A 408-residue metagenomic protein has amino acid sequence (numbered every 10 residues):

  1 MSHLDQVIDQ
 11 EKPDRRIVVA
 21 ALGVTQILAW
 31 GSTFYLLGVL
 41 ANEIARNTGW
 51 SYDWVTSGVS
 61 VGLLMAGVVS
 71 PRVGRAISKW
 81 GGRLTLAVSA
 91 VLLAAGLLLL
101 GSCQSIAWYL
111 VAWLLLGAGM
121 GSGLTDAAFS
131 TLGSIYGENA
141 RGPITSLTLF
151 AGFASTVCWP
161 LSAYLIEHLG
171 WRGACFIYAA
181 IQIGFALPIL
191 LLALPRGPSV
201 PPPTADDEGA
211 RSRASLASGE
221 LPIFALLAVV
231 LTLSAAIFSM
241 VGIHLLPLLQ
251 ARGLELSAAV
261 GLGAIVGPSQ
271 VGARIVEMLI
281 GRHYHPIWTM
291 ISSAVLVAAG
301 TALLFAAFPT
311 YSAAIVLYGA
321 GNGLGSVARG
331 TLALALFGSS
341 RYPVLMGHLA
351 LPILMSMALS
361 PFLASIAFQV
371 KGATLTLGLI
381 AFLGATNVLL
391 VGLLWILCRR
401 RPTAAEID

Functional and structural regions predicted by a protein language model:
V18-Y52, S70-V73, W159, V241-L246: Extracytoplasmic
I27, A107-G123, T232, Y311-L324: Hydrophobic core of transmembrane alpha-helices in multi-pass small-molecule transporters, especially MFS/SLC-type
L37-A41, E220-G272, M278: Extracytoplasmic gate region of multi-pass secondary transporters
V69-G81, A273-H285, F368: Helix-to-loop junctions at the C-terminal end of transmembrane segments in multipass secondary transporters
V91-Q104, L296-A307: C-terminal ends and interior cores of transmembrane alpha-helices in multi-pass membrane transporters/permeases
S122-Y136, L324-F337: Intracellular juxtamembrane helix-capping segments at the cytosolic ends of symmetry-related transmembrane helices
F150-G197: Helix-loop-helix hairpin linking two adjacent transmembrane segments in secondary transporters
V266, Q270, H283-L332: C-terminal transmembrane helical hairpin of 12-TM major facilitator-type secondary transporters
